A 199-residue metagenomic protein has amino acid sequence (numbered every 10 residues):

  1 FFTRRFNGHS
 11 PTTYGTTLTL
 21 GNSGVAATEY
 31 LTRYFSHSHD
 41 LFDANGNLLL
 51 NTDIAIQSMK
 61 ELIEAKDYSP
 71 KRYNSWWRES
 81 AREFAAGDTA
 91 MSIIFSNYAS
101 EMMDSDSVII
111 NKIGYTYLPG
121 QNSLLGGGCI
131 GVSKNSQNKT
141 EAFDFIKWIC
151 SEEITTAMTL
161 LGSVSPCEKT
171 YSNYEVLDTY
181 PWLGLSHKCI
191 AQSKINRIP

Functional and structural regions predicted by a protein language model:
F1, L18-N45, L124-S133, L185-H187: Periplasmic solute-binding protein
F1-F6, E29, R33, H37 (+2 more regions): Glycine-centered hinge/linker elements that transmit conformational signals in sensory and ligand-binding systems
R4-G21, S151-S163: Bilobed periplasmic-binding protein-like "clamshell/Venus-flytrap" ligand-binding domains
Y14-G21, H37-Q57, D104-S107, I113 (+3 more regions): Short, solvent-exposed loop/beta-turn-alpha elements that line the ligand-binding surface or hinge of extracytoplasmic
I56, K60, E64-P70, D104-S172: Extracytoplasmic/periplasmic substrate-recognition and gating elements
R72-A85: Short helix-initiation/N-cap motifs at beta->coil->alpha
A90-F95: Paired acidic/hydrophobic, glycine-rich loop segments that form the ligand-binding mouth/hinge of periplasmic-binding
I110-N111, L160-P199: Long, aromatic- and glycine/proline-rich binding clefts that accommodate carbohydrate-like moieties
